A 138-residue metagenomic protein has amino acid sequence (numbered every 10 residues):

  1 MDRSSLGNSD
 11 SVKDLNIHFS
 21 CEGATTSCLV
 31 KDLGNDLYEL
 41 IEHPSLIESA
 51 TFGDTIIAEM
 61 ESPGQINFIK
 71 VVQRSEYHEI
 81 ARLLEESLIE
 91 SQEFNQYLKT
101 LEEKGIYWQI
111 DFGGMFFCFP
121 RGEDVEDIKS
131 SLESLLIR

Functional and structural regions predicted by a protein language model:
M1-E22: Extended boundary segments
S20, D32-E42: Short, structured beta-strand/loop micro-motifs enriched in basic residues and often containing a Trp
E61-Q73: Short, Lys/Arg- and Gly-enriched loop/turn segments at beta-strand edges
V72-S87, M115: Short glycine-/aliphatic-rich beta-strand segments at the starts of folded cytosolic domains
L88, Q92-F94, L98-R138: Helix-rich terminal scaffold detector
